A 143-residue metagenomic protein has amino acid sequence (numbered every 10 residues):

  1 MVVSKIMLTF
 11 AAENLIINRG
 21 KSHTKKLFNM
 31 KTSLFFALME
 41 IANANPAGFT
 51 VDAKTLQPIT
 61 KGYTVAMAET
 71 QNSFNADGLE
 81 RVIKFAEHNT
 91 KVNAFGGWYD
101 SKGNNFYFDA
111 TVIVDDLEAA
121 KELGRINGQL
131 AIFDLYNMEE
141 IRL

Functional and structural regions predicted by a protein language model:
M1-V2: Detector for intrinsically disordered, low-structure N-terminal pre-sequences
K5, T9, I16-I17, K26: Short, positively charged and aromatic/hydrophobic N-terminal segments
F10-N14, K121-E122: Short alpha-helical interface patches
N29-L143: Conserved, structured core segments of small domains
